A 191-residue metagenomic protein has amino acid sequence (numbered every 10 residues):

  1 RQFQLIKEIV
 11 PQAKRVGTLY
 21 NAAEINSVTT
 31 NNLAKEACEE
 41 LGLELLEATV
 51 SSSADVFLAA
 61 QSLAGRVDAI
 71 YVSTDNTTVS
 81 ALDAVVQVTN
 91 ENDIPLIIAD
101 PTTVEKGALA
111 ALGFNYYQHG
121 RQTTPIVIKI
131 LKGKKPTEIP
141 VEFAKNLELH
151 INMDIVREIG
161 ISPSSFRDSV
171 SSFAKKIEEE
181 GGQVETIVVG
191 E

Functional and structural regions predicted by a protein language model:
R1-E191: Short hydrophobic alpha-helices and adjacent helix-cap/hinge residues
